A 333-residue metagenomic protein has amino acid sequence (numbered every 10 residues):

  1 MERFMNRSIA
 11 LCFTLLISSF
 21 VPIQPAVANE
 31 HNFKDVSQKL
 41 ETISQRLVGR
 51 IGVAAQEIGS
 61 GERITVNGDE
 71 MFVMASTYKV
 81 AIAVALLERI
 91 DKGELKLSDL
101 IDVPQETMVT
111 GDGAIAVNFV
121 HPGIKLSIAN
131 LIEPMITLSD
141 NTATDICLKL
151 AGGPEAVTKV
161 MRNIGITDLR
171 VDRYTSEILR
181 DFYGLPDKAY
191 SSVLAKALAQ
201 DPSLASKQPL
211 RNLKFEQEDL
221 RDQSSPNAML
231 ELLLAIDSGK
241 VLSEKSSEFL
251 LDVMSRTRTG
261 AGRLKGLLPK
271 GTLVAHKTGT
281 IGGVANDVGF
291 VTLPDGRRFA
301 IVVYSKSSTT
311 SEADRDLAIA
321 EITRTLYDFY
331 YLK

Functional and structural regions predicted by a protein language model:
E2-C12: Bacterial N-terminal signal peptides that target proteins for export
A10-P22: Bacterial N-terminal signal peptides
P22-A28: Sec/Tat signal peptide C-region and signal peptidase I cleavage site
A28-G184: Active-site-adjacent loops and short helices of periplasmic peptidoglycan-processing enzymes
N29-I43, K149, P154, K214 (+1 more regions): Structured C-terminal helix/loop/strand segments within mature extracytoplasmic catalytic/sensor domains
E62-R63, N118-V120, R211-K214, V303-S305: A short small-residue
V73, L169-S243: Active-site-proximal helix/loop microenvironment of the serine DD-peptidase/beta-lactamase transpeptidase fold
